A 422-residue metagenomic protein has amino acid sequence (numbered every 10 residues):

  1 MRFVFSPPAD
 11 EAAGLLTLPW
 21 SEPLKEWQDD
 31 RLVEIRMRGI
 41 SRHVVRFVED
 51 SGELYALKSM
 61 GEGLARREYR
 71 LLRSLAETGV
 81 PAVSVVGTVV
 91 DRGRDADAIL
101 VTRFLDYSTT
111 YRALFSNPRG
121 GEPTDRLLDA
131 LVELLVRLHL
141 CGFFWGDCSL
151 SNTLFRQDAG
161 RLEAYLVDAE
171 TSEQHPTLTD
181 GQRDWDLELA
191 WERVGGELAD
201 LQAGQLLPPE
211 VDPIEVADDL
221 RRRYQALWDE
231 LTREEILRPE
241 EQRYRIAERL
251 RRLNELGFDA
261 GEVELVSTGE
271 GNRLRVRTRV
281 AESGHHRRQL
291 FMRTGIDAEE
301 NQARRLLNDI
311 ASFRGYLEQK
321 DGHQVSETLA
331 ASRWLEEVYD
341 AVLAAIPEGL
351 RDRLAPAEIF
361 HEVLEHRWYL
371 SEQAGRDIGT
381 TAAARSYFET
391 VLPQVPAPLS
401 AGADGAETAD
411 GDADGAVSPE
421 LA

Functional and structural regions predicted by a protein language model:
M1-L18: N-terminal presequences and immediately downstream first alpha-helices
L15-G121, D125, D129-G146, D200 (+2 more regions): Conserved ATP-binding subdomain of kinase catalytic cores across diverse folds
L64, T109, F155, Q174-P176: Conserved protein kinase catalytic core
L134-V136, L140, A159, P176-D180: Glycine- and acidic-residue-rich phosphate-binding/metal-coordinating active-site segment common to enzymes that handle
C148-F155: Hydrophobic residue at the +6 position relative to the catalytic HRD Asp in the kinase catalytic loop
F155-R161: Activation-loop N-terminal segment of eukaryotic-like protein kinases
R161-E163, A169-W368, Q373-A374: C-terminal catalytic region of ATP-dependent kinase domains
P419-L421: Extracellular or exported targeting regions of proteins
